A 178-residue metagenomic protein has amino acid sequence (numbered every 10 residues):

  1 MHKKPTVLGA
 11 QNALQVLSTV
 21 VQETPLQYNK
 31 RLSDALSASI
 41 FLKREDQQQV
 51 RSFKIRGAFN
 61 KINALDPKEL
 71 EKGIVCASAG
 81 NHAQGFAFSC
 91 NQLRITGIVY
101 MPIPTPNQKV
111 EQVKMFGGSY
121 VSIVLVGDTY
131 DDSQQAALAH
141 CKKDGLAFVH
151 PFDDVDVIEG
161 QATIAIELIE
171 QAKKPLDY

Functional and structural regions predicted by a protein language model:
M1-Y178: PLP-dependent amino-acid enzyme catalytic core
